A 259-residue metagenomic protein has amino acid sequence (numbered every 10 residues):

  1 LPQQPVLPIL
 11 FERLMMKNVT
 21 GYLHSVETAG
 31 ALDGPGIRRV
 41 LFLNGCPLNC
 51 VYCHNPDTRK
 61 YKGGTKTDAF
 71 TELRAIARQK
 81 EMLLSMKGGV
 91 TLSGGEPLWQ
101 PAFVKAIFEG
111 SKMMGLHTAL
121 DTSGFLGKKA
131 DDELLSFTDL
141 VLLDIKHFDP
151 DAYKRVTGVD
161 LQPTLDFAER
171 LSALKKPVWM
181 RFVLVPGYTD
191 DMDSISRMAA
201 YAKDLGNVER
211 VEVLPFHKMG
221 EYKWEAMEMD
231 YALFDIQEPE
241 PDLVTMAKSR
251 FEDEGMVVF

Functional and structural regions predicted by a protein language model:
Q4-P5: Cationic, low-complexity basic patches in intrinsically disordered or flexible, solvent-exposed regions
L10-G30, P186-F259: Auxiliary Fe-S-binding modules of radical SAM enzymes
N18-V19, S25-E27, A31-T67: Canonical Radical SAM [4Fe-4S] cluster-binding loop centered on the CxxxCxxC motif and its immediate flanking residues
D57-Y61, K154-D160, E228-I236: Short glycine-enriched, charge-decorated loop/helix-capping segments at active-site entrances that position
K66, G158-L161, E238-P241: Short, conserved loop/turn and helix-capping segments at secondary-structure boundaries that abut family-defining
L73, A77-G89, S93-M219, K223-E225: Conserved AdoMet/S-adenosylmethionine-binding subsite of the radical SAM
